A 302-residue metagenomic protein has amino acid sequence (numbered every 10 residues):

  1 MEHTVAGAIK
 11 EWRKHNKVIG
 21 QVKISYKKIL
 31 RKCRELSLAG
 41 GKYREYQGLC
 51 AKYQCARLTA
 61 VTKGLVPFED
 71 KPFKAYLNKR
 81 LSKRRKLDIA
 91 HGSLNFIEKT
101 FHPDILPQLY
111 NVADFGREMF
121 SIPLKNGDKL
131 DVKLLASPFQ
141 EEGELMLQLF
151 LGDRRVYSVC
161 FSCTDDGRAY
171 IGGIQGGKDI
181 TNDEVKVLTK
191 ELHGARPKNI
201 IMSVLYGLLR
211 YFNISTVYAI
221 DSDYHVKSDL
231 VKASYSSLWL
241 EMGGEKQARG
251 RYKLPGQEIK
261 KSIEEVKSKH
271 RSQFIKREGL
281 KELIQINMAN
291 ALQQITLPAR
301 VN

Functional and structural regions predicted by a protein language model:
M1-L188, F274-N302: Non-catalytic substrate-recognition and accessory regions of acyl/acetyltransferase enzymes
V156-Y157, S162-K246: Acyl-donor binding region in acyl/amide transferases
D221-L283, N290: Active-site/acyl-donor-binding loops of N-acyltransferases
